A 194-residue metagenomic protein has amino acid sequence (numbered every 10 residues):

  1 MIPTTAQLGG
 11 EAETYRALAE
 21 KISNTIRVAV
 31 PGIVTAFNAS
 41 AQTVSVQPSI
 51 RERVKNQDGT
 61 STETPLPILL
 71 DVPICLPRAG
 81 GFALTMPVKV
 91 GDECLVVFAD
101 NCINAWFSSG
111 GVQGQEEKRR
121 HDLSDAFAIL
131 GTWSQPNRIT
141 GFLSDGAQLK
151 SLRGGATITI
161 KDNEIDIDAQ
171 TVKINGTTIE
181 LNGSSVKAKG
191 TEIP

Functional and structural regions predicted by a protein language model:
I2-D168: Hydrophobic packing positions characteristic of elongated beta-solenoid/beta-helix-type spike/fiber shafts
A156, K161-P194: Intrinsic low-complexity, repeat-rich intrinsically disordered segments enriched in small/flexible residues
